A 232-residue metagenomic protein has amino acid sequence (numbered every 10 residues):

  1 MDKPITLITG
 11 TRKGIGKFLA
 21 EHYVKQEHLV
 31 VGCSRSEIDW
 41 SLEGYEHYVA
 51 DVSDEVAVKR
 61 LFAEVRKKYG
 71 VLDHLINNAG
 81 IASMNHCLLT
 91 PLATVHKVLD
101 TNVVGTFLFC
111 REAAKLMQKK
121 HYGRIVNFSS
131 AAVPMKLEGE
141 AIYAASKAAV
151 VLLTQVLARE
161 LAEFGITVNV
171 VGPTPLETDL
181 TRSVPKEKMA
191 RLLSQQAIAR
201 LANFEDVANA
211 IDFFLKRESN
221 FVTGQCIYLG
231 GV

Functional and structural regions predicted by a protein language model:
R12-K13: Conserved glycine-rich cofactor-binding loop
H86-C87, T94-L99, T181, L192: Substrate-binding pocket helix/loop in short-chain dehydrogenase/reductase
L88, M135-A141, E163-F164, A199: Active-site loop immediately N-terminal to the catalytic Tyr-X3-Lys motif of short-chain dehydrogenase/reductase
F107, Y122, R200-L229: C-terminal substrate-recognition "lid" of short-chain dehydrogenase/reductases
C110, S146, T154: Active-site helix of classical SDR
K115, R159-E163, N220: Alpha-helical segment proximal to the catalytic Tyr-Lys
S130: Residue(s) in the substrate-gating loop at a strand-loop-helix junction that position the organic substrate next
